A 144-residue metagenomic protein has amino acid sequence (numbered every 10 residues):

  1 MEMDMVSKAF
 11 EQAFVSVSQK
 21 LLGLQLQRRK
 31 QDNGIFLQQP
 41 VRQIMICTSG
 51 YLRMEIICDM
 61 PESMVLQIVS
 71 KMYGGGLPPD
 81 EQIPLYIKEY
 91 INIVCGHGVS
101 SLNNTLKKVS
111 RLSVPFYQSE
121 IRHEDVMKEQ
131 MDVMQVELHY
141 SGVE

Functional and structural regions predicted by a protein language model:
M1-E144: N-terminal auxiliary interaction/assembly segments of multi-subunit proteins
